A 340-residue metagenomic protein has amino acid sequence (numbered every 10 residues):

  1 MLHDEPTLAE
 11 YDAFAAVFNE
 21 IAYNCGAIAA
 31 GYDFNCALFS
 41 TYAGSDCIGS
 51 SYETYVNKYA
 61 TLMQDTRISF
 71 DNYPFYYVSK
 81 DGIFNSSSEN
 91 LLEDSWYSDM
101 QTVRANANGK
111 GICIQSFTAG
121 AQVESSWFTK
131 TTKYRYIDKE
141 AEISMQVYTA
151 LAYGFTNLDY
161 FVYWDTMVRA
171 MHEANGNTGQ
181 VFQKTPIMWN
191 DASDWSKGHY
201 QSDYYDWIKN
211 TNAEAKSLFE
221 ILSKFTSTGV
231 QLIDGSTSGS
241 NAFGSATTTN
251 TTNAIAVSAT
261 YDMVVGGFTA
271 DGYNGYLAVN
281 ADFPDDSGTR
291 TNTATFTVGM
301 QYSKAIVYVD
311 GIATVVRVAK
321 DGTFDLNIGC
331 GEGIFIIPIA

Functional and structural regions predicted by a protein language model:
M1-A340: Glycan-processing catalytic domains of CAZymes
